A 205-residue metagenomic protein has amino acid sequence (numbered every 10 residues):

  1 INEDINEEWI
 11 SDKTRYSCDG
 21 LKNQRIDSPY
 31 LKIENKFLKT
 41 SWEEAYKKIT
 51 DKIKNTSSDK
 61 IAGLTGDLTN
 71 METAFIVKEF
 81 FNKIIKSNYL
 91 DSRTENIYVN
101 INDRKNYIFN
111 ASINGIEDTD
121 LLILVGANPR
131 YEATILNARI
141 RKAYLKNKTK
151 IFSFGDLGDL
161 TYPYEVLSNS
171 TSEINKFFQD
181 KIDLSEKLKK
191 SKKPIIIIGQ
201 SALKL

Functional and structural regions predicted by a protein language model:
I1-L205: Catalytic alpha/large subunits of respiratory electron-transfer oxidoreductases, centered on bis-MGD molybdoenzymes
